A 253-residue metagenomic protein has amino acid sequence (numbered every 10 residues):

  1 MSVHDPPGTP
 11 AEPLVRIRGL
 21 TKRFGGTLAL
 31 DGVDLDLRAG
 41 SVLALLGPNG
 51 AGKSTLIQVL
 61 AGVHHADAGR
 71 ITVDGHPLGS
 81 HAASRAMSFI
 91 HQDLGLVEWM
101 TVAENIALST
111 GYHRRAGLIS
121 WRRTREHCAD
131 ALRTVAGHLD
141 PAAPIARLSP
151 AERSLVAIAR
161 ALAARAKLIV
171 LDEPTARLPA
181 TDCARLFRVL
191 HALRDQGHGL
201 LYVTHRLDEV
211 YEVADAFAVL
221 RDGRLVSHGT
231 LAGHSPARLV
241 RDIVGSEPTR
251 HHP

Functional and structural regions predicted by a protein language model:
M1-P7: Actinobacteria-biased recognition of intrinsically disordered, low-complexity terminal regions
V3, P13-R250: Hydrophobic alpha-helical bundles that form the membrane domains of multi-pass transporters
